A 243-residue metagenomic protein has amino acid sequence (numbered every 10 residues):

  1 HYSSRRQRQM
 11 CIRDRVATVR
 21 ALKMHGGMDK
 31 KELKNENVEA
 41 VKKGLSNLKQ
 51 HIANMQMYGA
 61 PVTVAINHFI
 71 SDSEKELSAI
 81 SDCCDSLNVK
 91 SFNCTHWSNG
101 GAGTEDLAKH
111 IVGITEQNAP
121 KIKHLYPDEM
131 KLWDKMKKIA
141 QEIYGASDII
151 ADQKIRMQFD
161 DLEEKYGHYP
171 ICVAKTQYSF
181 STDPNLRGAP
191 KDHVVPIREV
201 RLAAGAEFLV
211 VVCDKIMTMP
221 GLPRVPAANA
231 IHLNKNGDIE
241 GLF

Functional and structural regions predicted by a protein language model:
H1-R8, I12: Single conserved hydrophobic/aromatic residue that forms the stacking wall/gate of nucleotide- or nucleobase-binding
I12-D14, P61-T63, V89-F92, H168-I171 (+2 more regions): Structural motif
R13-L45, S71-S73: Conserved Switch II/interswitch segment of TRAFAC-class P-loop GTPases
R13-T18, L33-N37, M57-H68, V89-F92 (+1 more regions): Conserved beta-strand/loop subsegment of P-loop NTPase cores
A17-T18, V64-I70, N93-H96, V173-K175 (+3 more regions): Active-site proximal loops enriched in glycine and acidic residues that flank catalytic Cys/His/Asp and coordinate
V41-L48, I52, M57-A60, S73 (+2 more regions): Metallocofactor- and cofactor-centric catalytic cores in central/energy metabolism, strongly enriched
H51, Q56-G59, I66, S71-S73 (+1 more regions): Hard-cation-handling environments
D148-L233, E240-F243: Long, compositionally biased intrinsically disordered regions
